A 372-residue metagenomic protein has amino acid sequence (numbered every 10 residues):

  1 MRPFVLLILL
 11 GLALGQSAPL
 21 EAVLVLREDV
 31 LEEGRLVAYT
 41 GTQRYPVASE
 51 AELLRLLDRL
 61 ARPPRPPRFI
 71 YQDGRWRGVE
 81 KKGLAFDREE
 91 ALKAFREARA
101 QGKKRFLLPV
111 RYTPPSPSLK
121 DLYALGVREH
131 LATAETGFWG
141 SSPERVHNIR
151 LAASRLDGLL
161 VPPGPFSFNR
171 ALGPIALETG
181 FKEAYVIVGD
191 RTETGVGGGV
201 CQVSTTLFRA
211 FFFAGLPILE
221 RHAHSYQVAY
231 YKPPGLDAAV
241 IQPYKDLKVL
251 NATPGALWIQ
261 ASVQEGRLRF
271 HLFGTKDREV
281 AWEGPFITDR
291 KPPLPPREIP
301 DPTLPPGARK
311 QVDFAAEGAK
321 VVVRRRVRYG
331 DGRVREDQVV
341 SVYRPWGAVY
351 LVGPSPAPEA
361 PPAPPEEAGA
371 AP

Functional and structural regions predicted by a protein language model:
M1-F4, P372: Short, Lys/Arg-enriched, disordered terminal segments
P3-A13: Sec-dependent N-terminal signal peptides
A18-E21, V25-E32, Q43-V47, R55-R65 (+2 more regions): Well-ordered beta-sheet/strand-loop patches within structured domains
A38-G41: N-terminal ordered "arm"
